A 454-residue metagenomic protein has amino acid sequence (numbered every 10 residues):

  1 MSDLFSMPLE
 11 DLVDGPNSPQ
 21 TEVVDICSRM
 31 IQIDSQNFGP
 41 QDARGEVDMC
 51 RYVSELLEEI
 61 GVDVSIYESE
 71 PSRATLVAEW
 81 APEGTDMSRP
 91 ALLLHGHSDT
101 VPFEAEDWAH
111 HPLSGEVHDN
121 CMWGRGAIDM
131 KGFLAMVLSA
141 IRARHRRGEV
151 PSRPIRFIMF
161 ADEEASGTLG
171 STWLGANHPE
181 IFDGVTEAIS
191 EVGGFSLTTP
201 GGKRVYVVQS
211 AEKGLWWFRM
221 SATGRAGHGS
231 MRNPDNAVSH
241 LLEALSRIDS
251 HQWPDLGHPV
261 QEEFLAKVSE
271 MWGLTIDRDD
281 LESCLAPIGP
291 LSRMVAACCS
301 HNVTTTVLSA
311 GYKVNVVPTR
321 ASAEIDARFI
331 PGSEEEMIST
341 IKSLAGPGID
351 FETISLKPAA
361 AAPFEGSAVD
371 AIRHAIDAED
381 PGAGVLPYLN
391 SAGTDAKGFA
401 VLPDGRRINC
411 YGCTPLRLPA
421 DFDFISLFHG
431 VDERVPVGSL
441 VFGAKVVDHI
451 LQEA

Functional and structural regions predicted by a protein language model:
S2-R125, R144-R153, I325: Acidic/His- and Gly-rich active-site-bordering loop/insert found across diverse amide/peptide-bond hydrolases
V62, T85-R89, V101, G194-L197 (+5 more regions): An extended, acidic, His-containing surface patch that forms the Zn2+-binding/catalytic region of metallohydrolases
W80, A222, A327-F329: Hydrophobic beta-strand positions in extracellular immunoglobulin-like domains
A105-W108, E149-V150, Q209-L215, A297 (+1 more regions): Short glycine/proline-enriched loop/turn "hinge" motifs that connect secondary-structure elements and lie
M122, I128-V207: Acidic/histidine-rich catalytic neighborhood of metal-dependent amide-processing enzymes
S139-R146, E243-S246, H449-Q452: Short glycine/serine- and small hydrophobic-enriched flexible loop segments
T172-L174, R225, S230-D255: A short core secondary-structure module
G202-R204, S221-H228: Flexible glycine/proline-enriched surface loops and loop-helix/loop-strand junctions
